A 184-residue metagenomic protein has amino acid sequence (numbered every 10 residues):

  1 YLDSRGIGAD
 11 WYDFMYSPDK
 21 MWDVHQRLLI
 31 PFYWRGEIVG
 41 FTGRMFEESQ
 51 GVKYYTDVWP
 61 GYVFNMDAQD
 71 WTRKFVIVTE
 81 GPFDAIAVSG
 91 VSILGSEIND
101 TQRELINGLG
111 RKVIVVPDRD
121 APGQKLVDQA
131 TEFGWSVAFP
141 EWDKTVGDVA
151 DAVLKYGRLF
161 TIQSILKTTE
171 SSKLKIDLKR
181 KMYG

Functional and structural regions predicted by a protein language model:
Y1-R35, D70-W71, N107, L166-G184: TOPRIM metal-binding catalytic domain and adjacent DNA-binding surface shared by DnaG-type primases
L2, G36, V115, V149: A residue-level signal for conserved active-site and pocket-lining positions in enzyme catalytic cores
R5-G6, I86, L109, F133: Residues at alpha-helix termini
M21-K112, L126: Phosphate-handling DNA/RNA-contact segment within nucleic-acid enzymes
D84, P122-G123, T145: Short phosphate-engaging motifs
L94-S96, A138-G147: A short glycine-rich beta-strand->turn/loop micro-motif centered on a GG-aromatic cluster
T101-E141, A150-K155: Modules that initiate DNA replication and primer synthesis
T145-K181: C-terminal functional segments of enzyme domains
